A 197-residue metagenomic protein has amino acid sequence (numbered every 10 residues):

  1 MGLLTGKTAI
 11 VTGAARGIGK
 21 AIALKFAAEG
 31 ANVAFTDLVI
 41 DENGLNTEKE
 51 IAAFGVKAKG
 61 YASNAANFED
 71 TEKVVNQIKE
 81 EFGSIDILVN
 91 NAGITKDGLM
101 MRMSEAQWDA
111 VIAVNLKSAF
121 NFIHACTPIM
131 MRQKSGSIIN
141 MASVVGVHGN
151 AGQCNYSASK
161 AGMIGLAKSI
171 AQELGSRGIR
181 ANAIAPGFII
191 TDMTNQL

Functional and structural regions predicted by a protein language model:
G2-A34: Canonical Rossmann dinucleotide-binding motif of NAD(H)/NADP(H)-dependent dehydrogenases/reductases, specifically
A31-N46: Conserved glycine-rich Rossmann-like NAD(P)H-binding loop of the short-chain dehydrogenase/reductase
D41, A62-V74, E105: The beta1-alpha1 cofactor-binding region of Rossmann-like NAD(H)/NADP(H)-dependent oxidoreductases
L99-M100, Q107-I112: Substrate-binding pocket helix/loop in short-chain dehydrogenase/reductase
I123, S159, A167: Active-site helix of classical SDR
P128, Q172-S176: Alpha-helical segment proximal to the catalytic Tyr-Lys
S143: Residue(s) in the substrate-gating loop at a strand-loop-helix junction that position the organic substrate next
